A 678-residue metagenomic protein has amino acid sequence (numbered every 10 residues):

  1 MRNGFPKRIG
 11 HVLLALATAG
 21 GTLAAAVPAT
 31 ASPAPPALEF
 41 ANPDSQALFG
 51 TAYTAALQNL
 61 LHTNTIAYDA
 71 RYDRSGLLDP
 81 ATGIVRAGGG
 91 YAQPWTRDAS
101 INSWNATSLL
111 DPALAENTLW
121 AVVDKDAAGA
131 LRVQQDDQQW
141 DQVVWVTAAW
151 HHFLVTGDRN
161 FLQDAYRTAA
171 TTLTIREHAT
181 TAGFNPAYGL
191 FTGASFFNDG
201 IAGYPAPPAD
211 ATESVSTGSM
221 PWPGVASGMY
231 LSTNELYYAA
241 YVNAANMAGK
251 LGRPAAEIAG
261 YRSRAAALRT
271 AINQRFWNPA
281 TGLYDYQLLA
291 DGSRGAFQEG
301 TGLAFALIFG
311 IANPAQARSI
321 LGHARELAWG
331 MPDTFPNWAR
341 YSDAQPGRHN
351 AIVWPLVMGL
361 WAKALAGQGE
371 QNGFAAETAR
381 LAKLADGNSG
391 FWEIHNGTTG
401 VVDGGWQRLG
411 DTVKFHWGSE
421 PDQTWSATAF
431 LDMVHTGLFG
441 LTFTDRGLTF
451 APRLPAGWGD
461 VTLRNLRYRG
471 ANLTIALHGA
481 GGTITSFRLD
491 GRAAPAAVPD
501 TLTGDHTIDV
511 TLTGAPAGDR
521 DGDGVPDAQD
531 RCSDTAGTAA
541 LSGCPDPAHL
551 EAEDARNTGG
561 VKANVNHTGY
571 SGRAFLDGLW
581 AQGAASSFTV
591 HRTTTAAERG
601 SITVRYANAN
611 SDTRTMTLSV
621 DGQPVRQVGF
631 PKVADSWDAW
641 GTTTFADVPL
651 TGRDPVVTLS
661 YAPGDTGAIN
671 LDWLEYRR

Functional and structural regions predicted by a protein language model:
M1-P33: Secretory targeting and sorting signals
R8, A31-A92, R159-F161, T171-E177 (+4 more regions): Acidic/polar, glycine-enriched structural segments that form the non-catalytic walls/loops of the carbohydrate-binding
P35, L360, A364-G518: Non-catalytic C-terminal accessory modules of carbohydrate-active enzymes
E39, P43-Q93, A113-Q135, A182-M229 (+2 more regions): Extended glycan-interaction surfaces of carbohydrate-active proteins
L48-A56, D111-D124, R159-A179, L236 (+6 more regions): Extended, well-ordered alpha-helical scaffold segments
A92-A206, Y230-Y238, I352-F374, T378-A379 (+2 more regions): Aromatic-rich carbohydrate-recognition surfaces in CAZymes
P516, D546-R678: Extracytoplasmic
P516-A548: Extracellular calcium-associated, cysteine-rich motifs in secreted modular proteins
